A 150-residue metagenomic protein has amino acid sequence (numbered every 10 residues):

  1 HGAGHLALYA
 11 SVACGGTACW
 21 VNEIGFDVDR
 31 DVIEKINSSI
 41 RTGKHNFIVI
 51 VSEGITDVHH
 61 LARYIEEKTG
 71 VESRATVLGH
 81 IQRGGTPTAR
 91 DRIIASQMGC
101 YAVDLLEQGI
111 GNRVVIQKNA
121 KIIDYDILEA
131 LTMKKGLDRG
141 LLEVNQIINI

Functional and structural regions predicted by a protein language model:
H1-E72, T76-L78: Accessory alpha-helical/coil subdomains and C-terminal extensions that flank or cap enzyme catalytic cores
H5, Y9, I93, Q97-C100: A broad detector of short, well-ordered amphipathic alpha-helices that serve as recognition/interaction surfaces
R30-N37, G99-E107: Two-component system phosphotransfer/interaction surface
V58-H60, R83-T86, R113, I122-D126: Short active-site-adjacent structural elements
A62-R63, P87-I93, Y125-M133: Short glycine/threonine-rich loop-to-helix capping motif typified by GTGT followed within a few residues by an Asp-Pro
E72-R74, I110-R113: A short pocket-lining beta-strand/turn micro-motif at the edge of beta-sheets
G84-S96, V103-E107: Catalytic, metal-anchored helix/loop core of enzyme active sites in primary metabolism
R113-I150: Phosphate-binding loop/pocket of nucleotide- and phosphate-handling active sites
